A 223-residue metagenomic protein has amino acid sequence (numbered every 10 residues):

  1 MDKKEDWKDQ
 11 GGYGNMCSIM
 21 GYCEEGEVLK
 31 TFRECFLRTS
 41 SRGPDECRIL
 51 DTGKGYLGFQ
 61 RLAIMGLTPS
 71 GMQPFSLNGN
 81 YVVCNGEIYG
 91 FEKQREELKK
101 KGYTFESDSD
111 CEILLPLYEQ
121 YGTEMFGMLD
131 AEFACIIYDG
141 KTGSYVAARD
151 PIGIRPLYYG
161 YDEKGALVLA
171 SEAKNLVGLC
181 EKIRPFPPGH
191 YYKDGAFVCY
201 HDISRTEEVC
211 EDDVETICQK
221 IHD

Functional and structural regions predicted by a protein language model:
Y13-D223: Cysteine-centered catalytic environments shared across enzyme families
